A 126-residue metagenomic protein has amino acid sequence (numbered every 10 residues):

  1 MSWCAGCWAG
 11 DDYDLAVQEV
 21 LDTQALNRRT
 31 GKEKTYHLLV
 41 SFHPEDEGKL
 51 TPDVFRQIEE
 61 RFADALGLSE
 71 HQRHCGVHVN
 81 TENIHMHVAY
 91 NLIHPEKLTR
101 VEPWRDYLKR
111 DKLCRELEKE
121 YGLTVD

Functional and structural regions predicted by a protein language model:
M1-D126: N-terminal nicking endonuclease/strand-transfer module with a His-rich metal-binding environment and a catalytic Tyr
